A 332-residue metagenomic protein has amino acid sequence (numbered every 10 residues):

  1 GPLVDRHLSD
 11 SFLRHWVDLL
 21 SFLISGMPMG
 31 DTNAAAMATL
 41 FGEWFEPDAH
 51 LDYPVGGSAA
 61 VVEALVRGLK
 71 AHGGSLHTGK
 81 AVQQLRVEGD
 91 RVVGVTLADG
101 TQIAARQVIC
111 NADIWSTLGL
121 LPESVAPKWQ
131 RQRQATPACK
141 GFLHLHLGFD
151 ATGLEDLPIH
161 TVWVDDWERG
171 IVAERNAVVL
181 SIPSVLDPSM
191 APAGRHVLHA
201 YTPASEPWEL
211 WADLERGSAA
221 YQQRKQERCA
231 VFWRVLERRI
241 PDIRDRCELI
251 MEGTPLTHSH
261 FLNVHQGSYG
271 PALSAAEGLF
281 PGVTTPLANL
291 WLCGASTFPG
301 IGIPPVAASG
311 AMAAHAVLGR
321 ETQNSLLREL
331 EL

Functional and structural regions predicted by a protein language model:
G1-H72, G79, V264-L273: Active-site/ligand-binding neighborhood in enzyme catalytic cores
R14-M29, R175-V179, R238-P299: A glycine-rich dinucleotide-binding beta-alpha-beta segment and adjacent secondary-structure elements that constitute
T32-A38, G194-A204, P286-A288: Short coil-to-beta-strand
P54, A81-A193, G278, L332: Mid-domain catalytic core of redox enzymes that form a hydrophobic substrate pocket/lid adjacent to a catalytic redox
S75-H77, E248: General small-molecule cofactor/ligand-binding pocket signal
I109, L147, A200, L236 (+3 more regions): Hydrophobic, well-ordered secondary-structure elements that form the walls of internal hydrophobic environments
D150-L256: C-terminal segments that line or cap access tunnels to active or ligand-binding sites in enzymes and enzyme-associated
A295-L318: A conserved FAD-binding loop/helix module that cradles the flavin
